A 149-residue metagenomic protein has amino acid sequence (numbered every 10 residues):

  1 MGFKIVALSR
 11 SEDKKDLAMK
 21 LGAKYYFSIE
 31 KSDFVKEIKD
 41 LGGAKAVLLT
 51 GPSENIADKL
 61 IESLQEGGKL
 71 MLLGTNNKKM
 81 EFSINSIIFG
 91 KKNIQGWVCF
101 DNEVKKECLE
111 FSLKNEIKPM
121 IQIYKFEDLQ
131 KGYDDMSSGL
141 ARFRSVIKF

Functional and structural regions predicted by a protein language model:
M1-K59: Adenosine-nucleotide cofactor-binding segment
S11, N76, F100: Residues in the short beta-alpha loop(s) of Rossmann-like NAD(P)-binding domains
L17, E37, K59-E62, S86 (+2 more regions): Well-formed, non-transmembrane alpha-helical positions, independent of function
E30, G74, V98: Residues at the C-termini of beta-strands that transition into short coil/loop
D58, N102-F149: C-terminal hydrophobic helical "lid"/dimerization subdomain of Rossmann-like NAD(P)H-dependent oxidoreductases
L64-E66: Helix-to-beta-strand junctions that scaffold the AdoMet/dcAdoMet cofactor pocket in Class I SAM-dependent enzymes
K69-M71, E81-Q122: Rossmann-fold dehydrogenase core element
